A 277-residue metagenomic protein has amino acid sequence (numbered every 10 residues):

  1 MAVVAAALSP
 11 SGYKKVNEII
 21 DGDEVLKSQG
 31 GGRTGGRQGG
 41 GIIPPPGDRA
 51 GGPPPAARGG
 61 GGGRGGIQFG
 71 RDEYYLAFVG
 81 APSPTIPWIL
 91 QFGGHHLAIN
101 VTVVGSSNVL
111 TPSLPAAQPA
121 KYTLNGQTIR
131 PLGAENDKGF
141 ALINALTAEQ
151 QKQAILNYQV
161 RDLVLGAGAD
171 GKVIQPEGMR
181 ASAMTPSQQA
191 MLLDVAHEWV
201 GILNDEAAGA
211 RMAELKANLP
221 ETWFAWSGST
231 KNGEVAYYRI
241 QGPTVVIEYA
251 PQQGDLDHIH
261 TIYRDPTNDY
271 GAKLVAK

Functional and structural regions predicted by a protein language model:
A2-K277: A cross-kingdom marker for long, charged
